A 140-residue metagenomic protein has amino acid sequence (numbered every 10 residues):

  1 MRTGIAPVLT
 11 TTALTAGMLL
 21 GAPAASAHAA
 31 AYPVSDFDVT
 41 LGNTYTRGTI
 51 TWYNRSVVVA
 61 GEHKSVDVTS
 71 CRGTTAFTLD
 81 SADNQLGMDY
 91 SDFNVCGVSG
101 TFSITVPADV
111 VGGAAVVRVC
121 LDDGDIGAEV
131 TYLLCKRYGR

Functional and structural regions predicted by a protein language model:
M1-Y45: N-terminal prepro-regions of secreted/extracellular proteins
H28-R140: Post-signal peptide N-terminal regions of Sec-secreted extracellular proteins
